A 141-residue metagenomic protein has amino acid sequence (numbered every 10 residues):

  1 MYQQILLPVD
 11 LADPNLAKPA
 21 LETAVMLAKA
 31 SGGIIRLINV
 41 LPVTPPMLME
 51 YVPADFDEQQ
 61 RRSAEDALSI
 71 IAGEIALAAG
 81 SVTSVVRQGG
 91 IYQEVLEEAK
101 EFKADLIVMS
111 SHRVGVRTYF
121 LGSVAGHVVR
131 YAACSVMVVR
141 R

Functional and structural regions predicted by a protein language model:
Q3-Y51, S81: Small/aliphatic-rich secondary-structure junction motif
R36-I38, T83-R87, M137: General small-molecule cofactor/ligand-binding pocket signal
N39, S110-H112, R140-R141: Short secondary-structure boundary segments
P53-F56, E101-K103, A125-H127: Short, hinge-like loop/turn segments at secondary-structure boundaries
A54-D66: A short acidic, glycine-rich active-site loop that binds or catalyzes chemistry on phosphate/adenosine moieties
G73-I107, V114: Structural beta-alpha unit
M109-H127: Glycine-rich, Arg-bearing micro-motifs that act as flexible, cationic patches
V124, A132-A133: Short, structured coil segments at secondary-structure junctions
